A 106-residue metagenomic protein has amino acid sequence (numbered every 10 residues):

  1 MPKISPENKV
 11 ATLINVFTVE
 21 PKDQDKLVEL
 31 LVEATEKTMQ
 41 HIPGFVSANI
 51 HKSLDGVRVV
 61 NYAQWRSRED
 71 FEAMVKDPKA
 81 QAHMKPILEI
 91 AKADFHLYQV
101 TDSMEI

Functional and structural regions predicted by a protein language model:
M1-A11, T18, V46-V60, H83-I106: Glycine-rich beta-strand-turn "strand-cap" elements at beta-sheet edges
V16-P21, A63-W65: Short beta-strand-to-loop capping motifs
T18-L31: Short, surface-exposed ligand-recognition loops at beta-strand->loop->(often short) alpha-helix junctions that present
P21, L54, E69: Feature marks short, surface-exposed loop/turn motifs that line or immediately flank catalytic pockets and channel
D25-L27, R58-V60, F71-A73, E105: Short acidic, gly/pro-rich beta-turn/loop elements at beta-sheet edges and active-site/ligand-binding grooves
E33-V46, Q64-Y98: An amphipathic, aromatic/His-enriched active-site/gating alpha helix that lines ligand/cofactor pockets
